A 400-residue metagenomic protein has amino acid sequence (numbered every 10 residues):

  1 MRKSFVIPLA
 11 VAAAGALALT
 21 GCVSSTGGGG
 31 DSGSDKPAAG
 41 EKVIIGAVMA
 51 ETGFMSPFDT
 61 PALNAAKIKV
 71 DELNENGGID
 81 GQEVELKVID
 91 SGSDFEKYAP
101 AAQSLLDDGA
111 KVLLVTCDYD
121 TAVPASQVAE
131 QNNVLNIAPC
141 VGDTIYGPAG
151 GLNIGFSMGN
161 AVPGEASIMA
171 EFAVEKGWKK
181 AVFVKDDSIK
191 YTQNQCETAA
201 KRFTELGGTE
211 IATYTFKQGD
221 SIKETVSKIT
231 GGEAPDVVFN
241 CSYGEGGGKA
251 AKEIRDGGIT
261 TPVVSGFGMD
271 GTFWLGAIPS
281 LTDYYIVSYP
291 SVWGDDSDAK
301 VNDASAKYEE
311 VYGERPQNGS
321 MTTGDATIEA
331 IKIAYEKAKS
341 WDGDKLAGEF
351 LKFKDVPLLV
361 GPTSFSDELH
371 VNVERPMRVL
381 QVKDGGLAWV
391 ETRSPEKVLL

Functional and structural regions predicted by a protein language model:
M1-I44, E75, E396-L400: Short, low-complexity disordered leader/linker segments with a strong preference for bacterial N-terminal type II
G29-S32, F58-N64, N76-Y146, K217-S221 (+1 more regions): Beta-alpha junction/loop-to-helix N-cap segments that form part of ligand/metal-binding clefts
D35-K67, I89-E96, D118-D120, V184-Q193 (+3 more regions): Extracytoplasmic "Venus flytrap"
E51, N153-T215, I331: An alpha-beta-alpha
Y98, S157-V182, Q193, D220-E224 (+4 more regions): Hydrophobic alpha-helical segments within soluble ligand-binding/sensing domains
A129, C196-Y289: Extracellular/periplasmic bilobed ligand-binding domains
I254-D325, L387, R393-V398: Extracellular/periplasmic periplasmic-binding protein-like sensory domains
E310-N318, K332-L387: Segments of small-molecule ligand-sensing domains
